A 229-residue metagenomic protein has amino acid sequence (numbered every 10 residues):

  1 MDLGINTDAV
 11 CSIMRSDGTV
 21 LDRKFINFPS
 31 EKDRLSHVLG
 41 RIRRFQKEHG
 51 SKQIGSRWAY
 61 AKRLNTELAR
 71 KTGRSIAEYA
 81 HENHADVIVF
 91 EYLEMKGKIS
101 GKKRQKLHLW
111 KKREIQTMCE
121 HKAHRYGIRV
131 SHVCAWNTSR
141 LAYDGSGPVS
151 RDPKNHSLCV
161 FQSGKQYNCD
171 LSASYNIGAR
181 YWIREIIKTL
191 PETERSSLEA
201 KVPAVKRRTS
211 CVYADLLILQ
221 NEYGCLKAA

Functional and structural regions predicted by a protein language model:
M1-G4, N168-C169: Short hydrophobic beta-strand that contains or immediately precedes a catalytic carboxylate
L3-K112, L190-A229: Substrate-contacting helices/loops that form the catalytic groove of nucleic-acid and nucleotide-polymer processing
Q105-K106, W110-A229: Positively charged, low-complexity nucleic-acid-binding target-recognition regions
